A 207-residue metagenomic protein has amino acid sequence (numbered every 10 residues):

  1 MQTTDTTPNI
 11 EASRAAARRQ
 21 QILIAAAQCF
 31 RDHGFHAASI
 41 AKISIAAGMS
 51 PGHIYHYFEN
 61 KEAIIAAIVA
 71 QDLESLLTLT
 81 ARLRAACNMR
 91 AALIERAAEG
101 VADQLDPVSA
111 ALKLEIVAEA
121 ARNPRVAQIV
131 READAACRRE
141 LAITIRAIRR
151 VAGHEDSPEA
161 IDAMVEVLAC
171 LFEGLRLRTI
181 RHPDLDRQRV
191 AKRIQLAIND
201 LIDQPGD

Functional and structural regions predicted by a protein language model:
M1-A17, R149, P205-D207: N-terminal intrinsically disordered/low-complexity leader segments
A15, I65, V69, A127-R138 (+1 more regions): Amphipathic, non-transmembrane alpha-helical scaffold segments
Q21, A25-A63, A67: Helix-turn-helix
N60, R122-P124: Short loop-to-helix capping motifs
A67, T78-A110, P158-L168, A191: Hydrophobic alpha-helical connector segments
A70-S75: Short, basic, alpha-helical segments at the C-terminal edge of helix-turn-helix-like DNA-binding modules
A81-R82, D106-L114, P124-V151, R189-L196: Amphipathic alpha-helical packing segments from all-alpha helical-bundle domains
A91, A127-R131, I148-D207: Hydrophobic/aromatic-rich alpha-helical bundle segments in the mid-to-C-terminal region
